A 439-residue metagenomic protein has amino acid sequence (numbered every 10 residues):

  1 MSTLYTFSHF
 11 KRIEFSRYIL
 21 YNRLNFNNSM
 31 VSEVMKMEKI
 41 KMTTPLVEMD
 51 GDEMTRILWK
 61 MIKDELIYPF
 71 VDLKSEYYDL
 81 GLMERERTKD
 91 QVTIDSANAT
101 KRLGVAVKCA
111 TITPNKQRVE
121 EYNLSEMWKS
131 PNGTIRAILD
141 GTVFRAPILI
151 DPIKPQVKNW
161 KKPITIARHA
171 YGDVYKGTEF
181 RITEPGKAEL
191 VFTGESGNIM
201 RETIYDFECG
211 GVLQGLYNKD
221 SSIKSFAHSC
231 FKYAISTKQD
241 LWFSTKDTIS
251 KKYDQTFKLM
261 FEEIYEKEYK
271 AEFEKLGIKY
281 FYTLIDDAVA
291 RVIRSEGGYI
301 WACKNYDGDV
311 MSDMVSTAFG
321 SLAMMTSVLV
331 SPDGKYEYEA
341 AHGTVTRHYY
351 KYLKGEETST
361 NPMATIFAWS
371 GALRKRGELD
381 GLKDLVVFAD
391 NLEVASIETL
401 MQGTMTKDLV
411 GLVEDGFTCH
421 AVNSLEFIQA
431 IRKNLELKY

Functional and structural regions predicted by a protein language model:
T6, E14-S29: Short, positively charged and aromatic/hydrophobic N-terminal segments
E38-V47, M54, L58-W59, D64-K89 (+1 more regions): N-terminal alpha-helical transmembrane segments of multi-pass membrane transport and channel/translocase proteins
T43-M61, F192-G197, E202-T283: Glycine-rich phosphate/diphosphate-binding loop of Rossmann-like nucleotide-binding domains
V71-Y77, T237-T245, Y269-Y282, G377-A389 (+1 more regions): Flexible, glycine/charged-enriched surface loops at secondary-structure junctions
M83-E195, I199, Y306-V310: N-terminal glycine-rich phosphate/adenylate-binding segment common to multiple enzyme folds
A170-G172, K176-A227, A234, L379-L382 (+2 more regions): Glycine-rich phosphate/pyrophosphate-binding loop and the adjoining helix
F243, T248, Y253-V330, E339: Accessory "access/gating" subregions that flank catalytic or transport cores
V292-N391, A395-Q402: Glycine-rich phosphate/nucleotide-binding loop
